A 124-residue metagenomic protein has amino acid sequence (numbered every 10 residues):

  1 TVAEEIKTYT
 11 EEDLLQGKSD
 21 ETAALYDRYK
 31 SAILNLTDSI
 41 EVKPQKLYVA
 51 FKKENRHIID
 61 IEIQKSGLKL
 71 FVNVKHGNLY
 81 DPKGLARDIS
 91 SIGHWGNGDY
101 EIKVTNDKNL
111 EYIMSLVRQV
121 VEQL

Functional and structural regions predicted by a protein language model:
T1-Y29: Solvent-exposed, charged helical/coil patches that constitute nucleic-acid or partner-interaction surfaces
T8-Y9, N35, P44, E54: Short gly/pro-enriched beta-turn/loop segments at secondary-structure junctions
L14-G17, A32, L116, V120: Residues that form generic nucleotide/phosphate-binding pockets
S19-L47: A mid-sequence, solvent-exposed acidic-amphipathic segment
D20-D27, K83, K108-E111, S115: Generic alpha-helical secondary structure signal
K43-Y100: Short, conserved beta-strand/beta-arch hydrophobic-aromatic motifs that form part of recognition grooves or interface
I92-L124: Well-ordered alpha/beta subsegment
